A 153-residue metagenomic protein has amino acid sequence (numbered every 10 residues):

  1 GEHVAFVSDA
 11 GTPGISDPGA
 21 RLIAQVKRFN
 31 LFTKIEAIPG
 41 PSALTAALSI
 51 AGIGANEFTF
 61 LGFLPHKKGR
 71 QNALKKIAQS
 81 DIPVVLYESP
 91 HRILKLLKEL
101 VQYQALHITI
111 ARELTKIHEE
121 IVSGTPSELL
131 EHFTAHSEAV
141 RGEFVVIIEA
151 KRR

Functional and structural regions predicted by a protein language model:
G1-I35: Class I S-adenosyl-L-methionine
E2-H3, I82-R153: A contiguous loop/helix-start segment that scaffolds small-molecule binding in enzyme catalytic cores
F6, F60, S89: Conserved RecA-like P-loop NTPase ATPase core
V7, K34-I38, V85, T109: Structural detector of well-ordered beta-strand residues that form the stable sheet scaffold of enzyme domains
G11-T12, A43, R92, R152: Alpha-helix capping/helix-boundary segments
P13, S42-T45, K116-H118: Short gly/pro/ser/thr-enriched loop/turn and capping motifs at secondary-structure boundaries
D17, A47-S49, Q71-K75, L96-K98 (+1 more regions): Short, well-ordered secondary-structure micro-motifs
R21-S80: Class I SAM-dependent methyltransferase SAM-binding "motif I" and its flanking Rossmann-like core
